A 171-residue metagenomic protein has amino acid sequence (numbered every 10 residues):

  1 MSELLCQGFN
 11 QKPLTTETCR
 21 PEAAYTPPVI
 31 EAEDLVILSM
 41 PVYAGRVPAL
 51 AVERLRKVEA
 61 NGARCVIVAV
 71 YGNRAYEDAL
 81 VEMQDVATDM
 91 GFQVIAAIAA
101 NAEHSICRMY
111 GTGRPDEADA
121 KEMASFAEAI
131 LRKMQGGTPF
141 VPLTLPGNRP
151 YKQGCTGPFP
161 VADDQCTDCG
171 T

Functional and structural regions predicted by a protein language model:
M1, F159-T171: Cysteine-centered iron-sulfur cluster-binding motifs in ferredoxin-type domains/subunits of redox enzymes
M1-P158: FMN-binding flavodoxin-like domain, especially the glycine-rich phosphate-binding loop
